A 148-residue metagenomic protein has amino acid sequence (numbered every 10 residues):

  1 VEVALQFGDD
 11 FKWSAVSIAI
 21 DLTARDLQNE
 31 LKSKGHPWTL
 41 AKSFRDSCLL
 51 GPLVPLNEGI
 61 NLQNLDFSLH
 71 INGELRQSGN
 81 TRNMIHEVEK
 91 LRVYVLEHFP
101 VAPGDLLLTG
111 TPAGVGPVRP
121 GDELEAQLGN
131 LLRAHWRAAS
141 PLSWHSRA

Functional and structural regions predicted by a protein language model:
V1-A102, L106, G114-A148: Catalytic-core "active-site belt" of small-molecule-metabolizing enzymes, emphasizing His/Asp/Glu-rich regions
